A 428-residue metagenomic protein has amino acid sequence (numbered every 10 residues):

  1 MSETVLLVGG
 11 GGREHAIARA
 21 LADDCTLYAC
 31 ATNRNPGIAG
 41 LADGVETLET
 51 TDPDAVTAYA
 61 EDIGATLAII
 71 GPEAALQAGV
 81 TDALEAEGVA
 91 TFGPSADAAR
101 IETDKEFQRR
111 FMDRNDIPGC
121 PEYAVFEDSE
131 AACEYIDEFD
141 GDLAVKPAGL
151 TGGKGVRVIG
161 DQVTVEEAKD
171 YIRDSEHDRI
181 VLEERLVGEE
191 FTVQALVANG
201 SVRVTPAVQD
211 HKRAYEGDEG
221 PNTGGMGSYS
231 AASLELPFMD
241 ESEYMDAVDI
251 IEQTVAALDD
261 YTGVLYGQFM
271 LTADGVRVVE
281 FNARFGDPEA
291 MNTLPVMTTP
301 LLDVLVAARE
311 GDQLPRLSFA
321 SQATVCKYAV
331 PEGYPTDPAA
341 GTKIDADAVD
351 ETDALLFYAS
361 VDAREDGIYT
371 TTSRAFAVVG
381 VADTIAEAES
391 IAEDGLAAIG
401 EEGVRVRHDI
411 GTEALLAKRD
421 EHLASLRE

Functional and structural regions predicted by a protein language model:
M1-S95: ATP-binding N-terminal substructure of ATP-dependent carboxylate-amine bond-forming enzymes
L6-L7, D104-V181, S233, M239-I250: Active-site nucleotide/adenylate-binding loops and adjacent lid/helix of ATP-dependent enzymes
I69, E85-S95, R100-G119: Glycine/small-residue-rich loop that forms an oxyanion/phosphate-binding "nest" at active or ligand-binding sites
G155-F285: Internal nucleotide-binding/catalytic subdomain
A247-A256, Y261-L265, N282-D350: Active-site "cap" helix and flanking loop/linker of ATP-utilizing ligase/carboxylase catalytic domains
Y328-Y369, L423-E428: Glycine-rich active-site loop/lid that clamps phosphate-bearing ligands
V361-E365, T370-E428: Generic C-terminus detector
